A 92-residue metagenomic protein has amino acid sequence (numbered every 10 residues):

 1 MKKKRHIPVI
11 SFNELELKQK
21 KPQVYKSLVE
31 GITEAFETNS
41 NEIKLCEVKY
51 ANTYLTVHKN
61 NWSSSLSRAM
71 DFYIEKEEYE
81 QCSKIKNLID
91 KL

Functional and structural regions predicted by a protein language model:
M1-N13: Long, acidic/serine-threonine-rich intrinsically disordered regions with weak helical/coil propensity that act as
H6, Q19, V48, L66-S67 (+1 more regions): Generic detection of intrinsically disordered/low-complexity segments and helix-coil linkers/edges
I7-I10, I32, I43, I74 (+2 more regions): Weak global preference for isoleucine
S11, S27, S40, S63-S67 (+1 more regions): Generic serine detector
F12-V57: Short, charge-rich, low-complexity alpha-helical interaction segments
K59-L92: Short, compact, well-ordered microdomains
